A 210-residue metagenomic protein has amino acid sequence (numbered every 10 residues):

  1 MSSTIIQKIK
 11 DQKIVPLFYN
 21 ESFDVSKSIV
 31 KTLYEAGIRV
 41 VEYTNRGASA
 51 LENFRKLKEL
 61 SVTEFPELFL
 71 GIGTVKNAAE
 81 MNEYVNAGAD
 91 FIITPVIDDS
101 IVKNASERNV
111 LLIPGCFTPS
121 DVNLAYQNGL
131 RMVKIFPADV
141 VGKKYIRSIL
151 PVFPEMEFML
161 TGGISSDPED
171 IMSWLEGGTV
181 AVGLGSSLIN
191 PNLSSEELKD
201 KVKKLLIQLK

Functional and structural regions predicted by a protein language model:
M1-A87, D167-P168, E176, S195-K210: Conserved N-terminal beta1-alpha1 strand-loop-helix module at the mouth
T4-Q7, N82, K103, N123 (+1 more regions): Short, flexible, glycine/charge-rich loop motifs used to bind or transfer phosphoryl groups or to couple energy/partner
I14-F18, V41-Y43, L68-G73, I92-I93 (+4 more regions): Hydrophobic faces of well-ordered beta-strands that scaffold small-molecule active sites in alpha/beta enzyme cores
Y34-R39, V85-I92, E107-I113, Q127-M132 (+2 more regions): Glycine-enriched alpha-helix->loop->beta-strand junction motifs that scaffold or abut catalytic
R39-G47, E80, V85-A87, R108 (+3 more regions): Glycine/Thr-rich beta-alpha phosphate-binding loop at enzyme active sites
S49-A78, I97-T118, V141-G163, K199-K210: Alpha-helix-loop-beta-strand connector modules within alpha/beta enzyme cores
N77-A87, D121-N128, Y145, I164-V182: Catalytic cores of alpha/beta
F91-I101, I135-G142, I164, G178-L198: Glycine-rich phosphate-binding active-site loops on the catalytic face of alpha/beta enzymes
